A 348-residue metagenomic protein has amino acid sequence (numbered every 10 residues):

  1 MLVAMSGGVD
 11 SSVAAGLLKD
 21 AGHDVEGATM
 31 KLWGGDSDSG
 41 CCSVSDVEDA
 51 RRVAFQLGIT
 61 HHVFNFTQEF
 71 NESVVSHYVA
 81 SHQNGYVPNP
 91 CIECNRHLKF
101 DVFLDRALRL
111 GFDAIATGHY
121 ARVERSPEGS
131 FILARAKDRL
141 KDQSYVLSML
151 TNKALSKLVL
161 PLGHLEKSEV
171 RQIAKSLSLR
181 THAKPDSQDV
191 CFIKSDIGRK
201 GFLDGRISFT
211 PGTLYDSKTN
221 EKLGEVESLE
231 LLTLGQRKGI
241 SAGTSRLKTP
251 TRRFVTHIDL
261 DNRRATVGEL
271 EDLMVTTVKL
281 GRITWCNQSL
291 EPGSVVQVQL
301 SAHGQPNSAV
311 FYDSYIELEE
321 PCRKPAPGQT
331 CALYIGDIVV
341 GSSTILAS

Functional and structural regions predicted by a protein language model:
M1-S148, V159, S168-E169, V255: ATP-dependent adenylation/nucleotidyltransferase module used to activate substrates
G34, A116-S348: AMP-forming adenylation/ATP pyrophosphatase catalytic core
